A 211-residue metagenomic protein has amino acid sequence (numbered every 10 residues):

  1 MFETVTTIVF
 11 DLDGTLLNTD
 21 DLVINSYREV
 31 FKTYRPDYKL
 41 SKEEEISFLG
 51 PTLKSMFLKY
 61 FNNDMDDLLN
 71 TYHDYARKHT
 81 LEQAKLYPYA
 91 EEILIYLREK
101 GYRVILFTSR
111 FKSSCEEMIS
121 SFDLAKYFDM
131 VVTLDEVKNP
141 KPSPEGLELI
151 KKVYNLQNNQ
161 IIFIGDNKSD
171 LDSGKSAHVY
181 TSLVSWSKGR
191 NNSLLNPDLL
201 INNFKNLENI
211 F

Functional and structural regions predicted by a protein language model:
M1-V5, R98, K112, E116-F211: Asp-based, Mg2+/Mn2+-dependent phosphohydrolase catalytic module
F2-E91, Y96: N-terminal helical cap/lid subdomain that shapes the substrate entry/recognition surface in HAD-like hydrolases
D11, T15, T108, D166: Conserved G/P- and acidic residue-centered "switch" motifs that form tight phosphate/ATP-binding loops in soluble
D37-Y38, N63-D64, G101, A125-K126 (+1 more regions): Secondary-structure boundary/capping positions in well-ordered alpha/beta enzyme cores
E44, A84, L106, Q160-I162: Residue-level marker of alpha-helix boundaries and capping positions
K78-L106, K112-E116, P144: Short, acidic loop-to-helix structural element flanking the phosphoryl-transfer center in phosphate-processing enzymes
